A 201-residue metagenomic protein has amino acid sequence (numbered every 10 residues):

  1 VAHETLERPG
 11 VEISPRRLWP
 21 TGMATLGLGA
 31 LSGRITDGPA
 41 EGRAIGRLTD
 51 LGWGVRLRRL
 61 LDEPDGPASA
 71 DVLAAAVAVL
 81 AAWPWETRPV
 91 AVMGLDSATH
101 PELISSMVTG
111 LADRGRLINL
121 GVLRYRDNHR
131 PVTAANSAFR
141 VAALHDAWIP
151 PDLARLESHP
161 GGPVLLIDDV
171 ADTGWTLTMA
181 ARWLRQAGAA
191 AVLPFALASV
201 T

Functional and structural regions predicted by a protein language model:
V1-A91, S105, T109, L123-G161 (+1 more regions): Active-site-facing substrate-recognition patch
G94, L166-I167: Hydrophobic Val/Ile/Leu positions in short beta-strands of Rossmann-like dinucleotide-binding domains
G94-I104: Glycine-rich phosphate-binding loops at beta-strand->alpha-helix junctions
S106, G110, M179, W183: Active-site signature of alpha/beta-hydrolase-fold catalytic machinery across serine- and Asp/Cys-nucleophile hydrolases
T109-L117: Short helix-loop-beta junction
I118-N119, P163, A190-L193: Residues at the starts of beta-strands that form the adenosine-phosphate
D172-T173: Activation segment
A181-T201: A short, conserved beta-to-alpha structural element at the edge of catalytic cores that scaffolds binding
